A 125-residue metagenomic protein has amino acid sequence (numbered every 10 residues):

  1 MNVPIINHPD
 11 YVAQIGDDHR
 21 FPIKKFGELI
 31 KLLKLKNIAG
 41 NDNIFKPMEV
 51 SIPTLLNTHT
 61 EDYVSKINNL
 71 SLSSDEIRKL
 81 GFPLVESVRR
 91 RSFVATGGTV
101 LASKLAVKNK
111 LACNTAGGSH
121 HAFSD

Functional and structural regions predicted by a protein language model:
M1-D125: HDAC/HDAC-like amidohydrolase catalytic core signature
